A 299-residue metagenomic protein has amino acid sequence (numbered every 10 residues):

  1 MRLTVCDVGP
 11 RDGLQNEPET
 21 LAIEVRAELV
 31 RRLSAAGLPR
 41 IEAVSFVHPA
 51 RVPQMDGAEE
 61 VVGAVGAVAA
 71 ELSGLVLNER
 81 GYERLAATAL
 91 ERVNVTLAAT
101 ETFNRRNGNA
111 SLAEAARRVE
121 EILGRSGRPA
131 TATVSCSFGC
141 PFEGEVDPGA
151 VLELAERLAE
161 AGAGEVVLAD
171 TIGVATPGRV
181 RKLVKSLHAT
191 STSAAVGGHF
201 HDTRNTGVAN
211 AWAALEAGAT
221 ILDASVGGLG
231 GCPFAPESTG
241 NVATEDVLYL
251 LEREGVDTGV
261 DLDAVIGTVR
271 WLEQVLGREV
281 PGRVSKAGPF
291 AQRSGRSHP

Functional and structural regions predicted by a protein language model:
M1-P299: Catalytic cores and adjacent flexible loops of soluble metabolic enzymes that perform enolate/carbanion chemistry on
